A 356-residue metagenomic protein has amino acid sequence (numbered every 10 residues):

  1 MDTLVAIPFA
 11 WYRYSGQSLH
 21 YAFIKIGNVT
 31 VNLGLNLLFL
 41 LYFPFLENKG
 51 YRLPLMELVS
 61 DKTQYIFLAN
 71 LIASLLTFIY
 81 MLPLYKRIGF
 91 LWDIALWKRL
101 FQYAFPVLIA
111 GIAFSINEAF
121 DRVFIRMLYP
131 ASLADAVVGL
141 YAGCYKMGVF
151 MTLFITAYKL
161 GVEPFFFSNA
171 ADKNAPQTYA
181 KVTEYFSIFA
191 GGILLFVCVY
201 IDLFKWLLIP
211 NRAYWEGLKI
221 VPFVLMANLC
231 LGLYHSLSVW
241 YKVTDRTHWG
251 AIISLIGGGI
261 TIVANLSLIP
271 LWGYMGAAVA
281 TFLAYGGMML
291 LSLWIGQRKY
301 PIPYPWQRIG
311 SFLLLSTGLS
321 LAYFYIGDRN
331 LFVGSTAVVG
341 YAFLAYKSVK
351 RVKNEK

Functional and structural regions predicted by a protein language model:
D2-I26, Y85-I88, L225-I256, R298: Membrane-interface junctions at transmembrane-helix termini in multi-pass inner-membrane proteins
Y14-S15, V59-S60, S132, N169 (+2 more regions): Helix-loop interface residues and adjacent transmembrane-helix termini in multi-pass membrane transporters, primarily
Y21, K25, I66-N70, S74 (+10 more regions): Residue-level signature of transmembrane alpha-helical cores of multipass secondary-active transporters and flippases
A22-Y85, L255-T261, Y274-W294, A337-L344: Hydrophobic alpha-helical transmembrane segments
E47-Y65, A69, F78-E118, G161 (+2 more regions): Interhelical loop/hinge segments that connect adjacent transmembrane helices in multipass membrane
V59-T63, R99-Y103, V107, I125-V149 (+1 more regions): Interfacial/gating helices of multi-pass transporter permease domains
L140-S254: Specific pore-lining/lateral-gate transmembrane helices of multi-pass inner-membrane transport and insertion machines
A322-K356: Membrane-proximal transmembrane or re-entrant/amphipathic helices at the cytosolic face
